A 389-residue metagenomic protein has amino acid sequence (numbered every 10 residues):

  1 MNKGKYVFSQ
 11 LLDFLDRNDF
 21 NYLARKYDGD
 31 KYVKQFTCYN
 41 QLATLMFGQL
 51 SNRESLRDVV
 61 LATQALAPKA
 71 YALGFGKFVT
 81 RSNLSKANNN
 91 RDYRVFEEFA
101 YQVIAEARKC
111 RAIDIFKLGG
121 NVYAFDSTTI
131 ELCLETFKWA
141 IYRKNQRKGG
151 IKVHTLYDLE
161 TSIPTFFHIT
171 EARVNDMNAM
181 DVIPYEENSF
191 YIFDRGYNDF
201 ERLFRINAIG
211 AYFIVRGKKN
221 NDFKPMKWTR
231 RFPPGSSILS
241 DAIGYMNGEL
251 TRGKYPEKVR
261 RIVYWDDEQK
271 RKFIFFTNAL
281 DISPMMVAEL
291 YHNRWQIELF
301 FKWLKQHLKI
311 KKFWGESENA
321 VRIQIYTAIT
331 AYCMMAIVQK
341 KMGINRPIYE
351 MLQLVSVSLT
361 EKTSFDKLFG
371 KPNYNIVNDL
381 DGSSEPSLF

Functional and structural regions predicted by a protein language model:
M1-D58, N89-R91, F99-Q102, K117-N121 (+2 more regions): Single, function-defining residue in the core of a domain
Y32, P68, A72-F75, F313: Short, flexible helix-adjacent loops and helix caps
S55-L73: DNA-recognition alpha helix
K69, Y93-V95, E106: Short helix C-cap/helix-to-loop transition motifs enriched in small/turn-promoting residues
A72-Y93: Major-groove recognition helix of helix-turn-helix-like DNA-binding domains
A105-A112, D176-M177: A short, well-structured juxtamembrane/interface segment
A140-Y142: Conserved mixed alpha/beta core segments that line enzyme active sites in large multi-domain catalysts
